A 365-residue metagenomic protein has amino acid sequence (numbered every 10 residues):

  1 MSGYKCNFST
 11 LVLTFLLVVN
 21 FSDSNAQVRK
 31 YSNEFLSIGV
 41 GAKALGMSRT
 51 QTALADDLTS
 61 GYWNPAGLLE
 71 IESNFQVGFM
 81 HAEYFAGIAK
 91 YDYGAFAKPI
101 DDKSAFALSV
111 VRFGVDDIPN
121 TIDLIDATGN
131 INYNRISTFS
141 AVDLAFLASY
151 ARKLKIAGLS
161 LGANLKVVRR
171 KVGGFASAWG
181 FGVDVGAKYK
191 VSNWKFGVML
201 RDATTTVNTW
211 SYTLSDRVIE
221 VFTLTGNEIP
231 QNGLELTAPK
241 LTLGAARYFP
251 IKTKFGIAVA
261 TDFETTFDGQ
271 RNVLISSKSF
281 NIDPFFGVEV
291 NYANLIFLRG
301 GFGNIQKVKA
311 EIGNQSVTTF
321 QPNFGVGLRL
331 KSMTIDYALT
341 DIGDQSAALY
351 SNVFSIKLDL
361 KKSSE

Functional and structural regions predicted by a protein language model:
M1-L11: Bacterial N-terminal signal peptides that target proteins for export
T10-N20: Bacterial N-terminal signal peptides
F21-A26: Sec/Tat signal peptide C-region and signal peptidase I cleavage site
Q27-E365: Subset of outer-membrane beta-barrel
